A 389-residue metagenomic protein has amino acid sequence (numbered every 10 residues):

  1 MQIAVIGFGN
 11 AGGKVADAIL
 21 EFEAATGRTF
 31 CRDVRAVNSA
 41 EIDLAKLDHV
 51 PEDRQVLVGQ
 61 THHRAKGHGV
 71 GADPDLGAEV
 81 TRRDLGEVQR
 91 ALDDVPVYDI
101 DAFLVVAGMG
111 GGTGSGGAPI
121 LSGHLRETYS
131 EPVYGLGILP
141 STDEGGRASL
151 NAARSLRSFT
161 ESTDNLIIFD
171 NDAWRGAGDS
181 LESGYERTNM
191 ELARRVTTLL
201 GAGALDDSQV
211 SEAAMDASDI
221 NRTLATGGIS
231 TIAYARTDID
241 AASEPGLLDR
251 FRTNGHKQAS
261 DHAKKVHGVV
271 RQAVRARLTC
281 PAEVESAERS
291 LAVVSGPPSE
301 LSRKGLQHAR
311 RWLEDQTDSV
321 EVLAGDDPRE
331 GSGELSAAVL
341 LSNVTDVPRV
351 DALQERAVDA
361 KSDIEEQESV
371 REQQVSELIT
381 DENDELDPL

Functional and structural regions predicted by a protein language model:
M1-L389: Tubulin/FtsZ superfamily GTPase core signature
